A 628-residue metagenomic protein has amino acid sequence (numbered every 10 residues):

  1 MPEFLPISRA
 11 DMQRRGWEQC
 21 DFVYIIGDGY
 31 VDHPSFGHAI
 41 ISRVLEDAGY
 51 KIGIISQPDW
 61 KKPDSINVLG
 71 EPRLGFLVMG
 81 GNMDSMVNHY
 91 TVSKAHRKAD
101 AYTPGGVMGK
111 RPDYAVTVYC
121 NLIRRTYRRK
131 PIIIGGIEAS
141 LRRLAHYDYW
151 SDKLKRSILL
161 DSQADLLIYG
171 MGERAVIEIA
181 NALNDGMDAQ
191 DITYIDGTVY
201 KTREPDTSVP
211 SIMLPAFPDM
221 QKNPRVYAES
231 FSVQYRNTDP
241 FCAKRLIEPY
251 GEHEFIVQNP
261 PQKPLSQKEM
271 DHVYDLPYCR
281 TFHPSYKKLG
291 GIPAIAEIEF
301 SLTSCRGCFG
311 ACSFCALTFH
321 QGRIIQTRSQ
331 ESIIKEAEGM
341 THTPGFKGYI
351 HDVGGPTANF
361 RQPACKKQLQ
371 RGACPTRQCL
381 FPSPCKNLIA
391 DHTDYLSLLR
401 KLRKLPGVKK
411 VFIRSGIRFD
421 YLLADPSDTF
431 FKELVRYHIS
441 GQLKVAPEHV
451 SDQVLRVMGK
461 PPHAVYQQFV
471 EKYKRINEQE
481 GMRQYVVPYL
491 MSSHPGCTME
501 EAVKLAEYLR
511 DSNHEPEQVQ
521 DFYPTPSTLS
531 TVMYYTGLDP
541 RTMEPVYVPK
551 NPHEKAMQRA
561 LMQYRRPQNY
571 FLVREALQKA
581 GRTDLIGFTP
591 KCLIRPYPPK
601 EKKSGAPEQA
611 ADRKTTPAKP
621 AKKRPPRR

Functional and structural regions predicted by a protein language model:
M1-Q19, G29, R225-S301: N-terminal [4Fe-4S]-dependent radical SAM core
D11, G37, S56-G251, Q258-N259: Glycine-rich beta-alpha loop elements in corrinoid/cobalamin-binding modules across cobalamin-dependent enzymes
Y24, I55, D59-W60, G339-V487 (+1 more regions): Conserved SAM/AdoMet-binding glycine-rich loop
I25-D28, L289-A316, Y349: N-terminal pre-triad scaffold of radical SAM enzymes
K61, Q190-D239, H253, Q262 (+6 more regions): Terminal amphipathic helices with adjacent charged low-complexity linkers/tails
S85-S93, L141-R143, E173-E178, R203-P205 (+6 more regions): Flexible glycine/acidic-rich beta-alpha junction loops that bind and position SAM and/or redox cofactors in anaerobic
D165, V273, C312, I333 (+3 more regions): Conserved, mostly hydrophobic/aromatic
R371, R377, L593-R628: Acidic, low-complexity intrinsically disordered tails
